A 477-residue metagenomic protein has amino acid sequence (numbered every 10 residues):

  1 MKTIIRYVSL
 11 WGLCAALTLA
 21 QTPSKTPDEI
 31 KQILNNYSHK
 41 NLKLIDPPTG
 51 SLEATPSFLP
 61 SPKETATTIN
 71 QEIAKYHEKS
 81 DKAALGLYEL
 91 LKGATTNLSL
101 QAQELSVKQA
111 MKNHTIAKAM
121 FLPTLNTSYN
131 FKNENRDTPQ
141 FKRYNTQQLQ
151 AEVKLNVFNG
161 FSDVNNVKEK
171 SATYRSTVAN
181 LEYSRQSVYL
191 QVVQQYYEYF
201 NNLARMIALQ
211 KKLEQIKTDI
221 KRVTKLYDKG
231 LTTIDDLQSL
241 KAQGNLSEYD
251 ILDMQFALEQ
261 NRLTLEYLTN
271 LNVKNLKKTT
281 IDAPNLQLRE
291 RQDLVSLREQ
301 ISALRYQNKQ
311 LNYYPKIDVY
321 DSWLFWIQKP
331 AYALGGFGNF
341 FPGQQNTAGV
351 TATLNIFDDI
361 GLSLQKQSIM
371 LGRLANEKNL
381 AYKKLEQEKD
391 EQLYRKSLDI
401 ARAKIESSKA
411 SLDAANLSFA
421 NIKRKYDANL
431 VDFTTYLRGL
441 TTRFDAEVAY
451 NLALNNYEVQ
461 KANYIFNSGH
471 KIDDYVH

Functional and structural regions predicted by a protein language model:
M1-P23: Classical Sec-dependent N-terminal signal peptides that target proteins to the secretory pathway
T22, A462-H477: Gram-negative outer-membrane assembly/targeting C-terminal domains
L34-S57, T65-N70, Y76-A83, K168 (+9 more regions): Periplasmic alpha-helical coiled-coil/stalk elements that build and connect Gram-negative outer-membrane
I69-A84, H114-K118, S128-N156, N166 (+2 more regions): Small/polar, glycine/serine/threonine/aspartate-rich low-complexity segments that form flexible
I73-L100, H114-A117, L237, L268-A333 (+2 more regions): Amphipathic alpha-helical coiled-coil scaffold segments and their short linker/junction regions
Y76-H77, Y88-Q103, V107, T124-T127 (+1 more regions): Outer-membrane beta-barrel initiation region
K92-Q101, K108-T124, A151-E169, A179-Q186 (+6 more regions): A glycine-/polar-enriched beta->alpha junction
A102-A117, S184, L190-K211, K225 (+3 more regions): Amphipathic alpha-helical coiled-coil segments
